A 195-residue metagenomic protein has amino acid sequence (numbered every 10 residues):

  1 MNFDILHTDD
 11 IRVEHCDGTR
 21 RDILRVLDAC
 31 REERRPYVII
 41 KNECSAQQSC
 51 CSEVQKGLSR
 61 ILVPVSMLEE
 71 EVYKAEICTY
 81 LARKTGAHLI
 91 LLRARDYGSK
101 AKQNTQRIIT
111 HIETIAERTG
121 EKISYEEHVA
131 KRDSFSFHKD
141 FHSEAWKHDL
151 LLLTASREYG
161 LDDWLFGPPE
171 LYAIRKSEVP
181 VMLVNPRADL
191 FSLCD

Functional and structural regions predicted by a protein language model:
M1-I23, K56-H128, H148-L150, K176-S177 (+2 more regions): Small/aliphatic-rich secondary-structure junction motif
N2-G57, S143-D195: Gly/Ser-rich helix-loop-strand patches that form or flank binding pockets for ribonucleotide-derived cofactors
V26, C78, F137-F141: Generic hydrophobic alpha-helical segments
R60, I123, D133-S134, A155: Generic, low-specificity signal for short hydrophobic/alpha-helical stretches with a mild N-terminal bias, encompassing
P64, L68, D133-S136, P168: Helix N-cap and loop-to-helix transition residues
K74, K100-N104, H138-D140, D163-W164 (+1 more regions): Short, well-ordered secondary-structure micro-motifs
G98, R132-F135, R157-G160: Short Gly/Pro-enriched loop/turn and capping motifs at secondary-structure junctions
I112-E113, K131-A145: A short, acidic, amphipathic alpha-helical segment used as a generic capping/interface helix at domain edges
